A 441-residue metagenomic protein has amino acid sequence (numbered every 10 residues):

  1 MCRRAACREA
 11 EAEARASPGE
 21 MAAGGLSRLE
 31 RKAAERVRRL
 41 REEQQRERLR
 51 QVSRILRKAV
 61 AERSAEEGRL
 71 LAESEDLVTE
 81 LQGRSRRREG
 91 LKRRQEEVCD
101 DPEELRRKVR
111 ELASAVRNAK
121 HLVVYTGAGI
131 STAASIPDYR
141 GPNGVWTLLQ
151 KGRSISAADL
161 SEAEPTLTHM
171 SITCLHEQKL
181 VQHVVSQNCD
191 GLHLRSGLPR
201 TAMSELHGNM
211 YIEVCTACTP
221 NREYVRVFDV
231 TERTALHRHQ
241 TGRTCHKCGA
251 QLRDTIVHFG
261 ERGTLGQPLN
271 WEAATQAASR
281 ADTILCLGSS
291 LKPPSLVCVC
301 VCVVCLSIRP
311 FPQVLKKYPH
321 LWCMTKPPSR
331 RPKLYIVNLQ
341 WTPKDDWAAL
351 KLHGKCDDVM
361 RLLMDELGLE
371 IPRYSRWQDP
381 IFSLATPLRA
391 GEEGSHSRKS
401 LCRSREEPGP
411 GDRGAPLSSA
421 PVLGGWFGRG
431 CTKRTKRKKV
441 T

Functional and structural regions predicted by a protein language model:
C2-T441: Conserved catalytic core of sirtuin-type NAD+-dependent deacylases
